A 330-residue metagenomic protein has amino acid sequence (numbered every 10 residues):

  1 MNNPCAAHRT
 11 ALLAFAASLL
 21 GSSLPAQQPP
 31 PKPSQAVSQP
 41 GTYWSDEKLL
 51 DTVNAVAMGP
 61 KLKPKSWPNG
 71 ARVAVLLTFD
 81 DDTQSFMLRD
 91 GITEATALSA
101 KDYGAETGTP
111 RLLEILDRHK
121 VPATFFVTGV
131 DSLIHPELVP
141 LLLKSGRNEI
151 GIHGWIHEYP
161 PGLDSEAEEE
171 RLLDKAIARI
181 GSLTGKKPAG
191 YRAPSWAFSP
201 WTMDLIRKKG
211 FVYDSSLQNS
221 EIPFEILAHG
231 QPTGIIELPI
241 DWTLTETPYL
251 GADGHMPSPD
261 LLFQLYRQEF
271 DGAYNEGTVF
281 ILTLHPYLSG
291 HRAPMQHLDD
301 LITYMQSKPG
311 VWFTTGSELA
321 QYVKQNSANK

Functional and structural regions predicted by a protein language model:
M1-L12: Bacterial N-terminal signal peptides that target proteins for export
T10-S22: Bacterial N-terminal signal peptides
P33-P68, A178-S182, K186-E276: Active-site-adjacent pocket scaffolds in enzyme catalytic domains
V37-R147, H157, G310: Active-site beta->alpha N-cap acidic-glycine motif
A97-A100, G104, D164-L172, G254-L261 (+2 more regions): Alpha-helix N-cap and loop-to-helix initiation/capping positions
P110-L113, D117-S199, T233, P239-D253 (+1 more regions): Metal-dependent polysaccharide deacetylase catalytic core of the NodB/CE4 family, i.e., the active-site-bearing domain
Y213, E225, D260-K330: C-terminal domain-boundary segment and adjacent tail
